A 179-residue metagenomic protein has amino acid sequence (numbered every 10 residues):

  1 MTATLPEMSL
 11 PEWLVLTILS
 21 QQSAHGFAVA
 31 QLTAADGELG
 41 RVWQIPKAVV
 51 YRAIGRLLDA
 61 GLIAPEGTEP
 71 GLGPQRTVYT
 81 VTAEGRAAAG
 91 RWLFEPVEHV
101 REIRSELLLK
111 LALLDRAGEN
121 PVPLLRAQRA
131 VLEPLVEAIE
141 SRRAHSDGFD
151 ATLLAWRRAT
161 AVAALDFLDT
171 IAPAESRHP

Functional and structural regions predicted by a protein language model:
M1-R101: Basic helix-turn-helix/winged-helix DNA-binding cores and closely related short helical interaction motifs
T17, Q31, D115, V162 (+1 more regions): A cross-family signal for key residues in well-ordered alpha-helices that form functional helical elements
I45, G73-R76, N120, A127 (+1 more regions): A structural signal for alpha-helical segments
G90-E137: Amphipathic alpha-helical dimerization/coiled-coil segments that flank or bridge DNA-binding/regulatory modules
G118, I139-S146, E175: Secondary-structure edge/capping motif, primarily at the C-terminal ends of alpha-helices and the immediately following
V122, R129, E133-V136, R143 (+4 more regions): Heptad-repeat amphipathic alpha-helical coiled-coil interaction surface used for oligomerization/assembly
P173-P179: Generic C-terminal helix-cap and adjacent flexible tail
